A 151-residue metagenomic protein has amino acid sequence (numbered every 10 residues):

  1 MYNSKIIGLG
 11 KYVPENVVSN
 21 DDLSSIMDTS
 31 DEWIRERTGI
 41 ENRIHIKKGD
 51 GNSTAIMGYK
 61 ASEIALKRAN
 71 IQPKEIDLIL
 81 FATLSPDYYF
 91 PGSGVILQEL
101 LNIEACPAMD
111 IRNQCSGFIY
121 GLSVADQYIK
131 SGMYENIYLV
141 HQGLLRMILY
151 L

Functional and structural regions predicted by a protein language model:
M1-D77, L101: Conserved "HGTGT" condensation-loop signature of ketosynthase/thiolase-family condensing enzymes that catalyze
L9-K11, L84, Q142: Cofactor-binding loop segments of dinucleotide-utilizing enzymes, especially the Rossmann-like FAD- and NAD(P)+-binding
S25, E63, K67-P73, D87-L151: Acyl-thioester C-C bond-transforming condensing/cleaving domain
N52, L84-Y88: Residue-level marker of alpha-helix boundaries and capping positions
D77-L84: Short glycine-rich or small-residue beta-strand-to-loop segments that form or flank ligand, phosphate, metal/Fe-S
